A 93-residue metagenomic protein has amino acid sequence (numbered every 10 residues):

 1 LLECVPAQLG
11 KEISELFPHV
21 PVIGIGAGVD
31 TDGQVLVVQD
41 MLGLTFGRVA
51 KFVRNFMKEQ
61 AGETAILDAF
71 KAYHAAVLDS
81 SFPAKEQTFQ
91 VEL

Functional and structural regions predicted by a protein language model:
L1-V5, G24-G26: Glycine-rich anion-binding loop/nest that anchors nucleotide
C4-H19, D30-G33: Active-site-adjacent beta->alpha loops and helix N-cap segments on the catalytic face of soluble alpha/beta enzymes
V20, I25-L93: C-terminal alpha-helical cap/extension of soluble enzyme domains
